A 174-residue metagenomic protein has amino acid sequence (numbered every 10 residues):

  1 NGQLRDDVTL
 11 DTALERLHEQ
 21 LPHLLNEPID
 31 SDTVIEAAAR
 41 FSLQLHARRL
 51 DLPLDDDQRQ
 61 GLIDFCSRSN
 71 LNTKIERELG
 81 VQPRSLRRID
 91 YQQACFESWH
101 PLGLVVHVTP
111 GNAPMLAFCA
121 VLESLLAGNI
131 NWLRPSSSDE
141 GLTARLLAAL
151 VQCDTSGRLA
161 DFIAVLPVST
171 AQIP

Functional and structural regions predicted by a protein language model:
N1-L102: N-terminal Rossmann-like NAD(P)+-binding subdomain of aldehyde/semialdehyde dehydrogenases
R87-P174: Rossmann-like NAD(P) dinucleotide-binding subdomain of oxidoreductase/dehydrogenase enzymes
